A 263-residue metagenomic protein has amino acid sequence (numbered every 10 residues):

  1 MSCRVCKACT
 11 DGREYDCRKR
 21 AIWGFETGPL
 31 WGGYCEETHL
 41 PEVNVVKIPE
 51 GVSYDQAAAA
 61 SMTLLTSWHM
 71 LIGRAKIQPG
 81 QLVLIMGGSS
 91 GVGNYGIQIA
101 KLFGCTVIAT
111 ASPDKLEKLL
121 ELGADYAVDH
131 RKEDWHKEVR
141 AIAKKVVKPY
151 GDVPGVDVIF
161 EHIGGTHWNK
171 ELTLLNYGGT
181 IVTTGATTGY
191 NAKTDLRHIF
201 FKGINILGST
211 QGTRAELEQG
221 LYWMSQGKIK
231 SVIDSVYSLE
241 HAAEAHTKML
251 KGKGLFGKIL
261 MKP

Functional and structural regions predicted by a protein language model:
M1-V46: Glycine-rich phosphate/adenylate-binding loop and adjacent beta-alpha elements of nucleotide- or dinucleotide-binding
G12, R20, G73-R74, G227 (+1 more regions): Generic structural signal for alpha-helix termini and adjacent loop/cap motifs
N44-Q56, G227: Glycine/charged-rich beta-loop-alpha catalytic/anionic-binding loops adjacent to active sites
V45, L64-S67, H136, V156 (+4 more regions): A general structural signal for well-ordered alpha-helical segments in protein cores
V46, L84, I108, T180-V182 (+3 more regions): Structural detector of well-ordered beta-strand residues that form the stable sheet scaffold of enzyme domains
V52-E133: Mid-domain Rossmann-like dinucleotide-binding core that forms the NAD(H)/NADP(H) cofactor-binding site
I108-A111, E117-L207: Glycine-rich cofactor phosphate-binding loops and adjacent beta1-alpha1 units of small-molecule cofactor enzyme domains
R214-P263: C-terminal hydrophobic helical "lid"/dimerization subdomain of Rossmann-like NAD(P)H-dependent oxidoreductases
